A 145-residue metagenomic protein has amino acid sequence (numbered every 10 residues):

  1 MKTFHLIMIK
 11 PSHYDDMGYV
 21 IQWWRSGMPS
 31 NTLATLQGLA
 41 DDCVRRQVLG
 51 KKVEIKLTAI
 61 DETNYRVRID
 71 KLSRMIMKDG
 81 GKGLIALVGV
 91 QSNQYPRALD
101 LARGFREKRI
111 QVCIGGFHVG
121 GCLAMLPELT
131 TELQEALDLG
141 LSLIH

Functional and structural regions predicted by a protein language model:
K2-M28: Short glycine-rich His-centered loop
K10-H13, M17, V53, M75-K78 (+1 more regions): Residue-level signal for well-ordered alpha-helical segments
S12, C43, T63: Anionic group-transfer/hydrolysis microenvironments
I21-W23, G50-V53, L101-G104: Short charge-dense sequence patches
W24-D41: Short catalytic helix/loop segments, enriched in acidic residues and glycine and frequently bearing histidine
A40, K56-I144: Glycine-rich beta-alpha loop elements in corrinoid/cobalamin-binding modules across cobalamin-dependent enzymes
C43-K56: Short mixed-charge
